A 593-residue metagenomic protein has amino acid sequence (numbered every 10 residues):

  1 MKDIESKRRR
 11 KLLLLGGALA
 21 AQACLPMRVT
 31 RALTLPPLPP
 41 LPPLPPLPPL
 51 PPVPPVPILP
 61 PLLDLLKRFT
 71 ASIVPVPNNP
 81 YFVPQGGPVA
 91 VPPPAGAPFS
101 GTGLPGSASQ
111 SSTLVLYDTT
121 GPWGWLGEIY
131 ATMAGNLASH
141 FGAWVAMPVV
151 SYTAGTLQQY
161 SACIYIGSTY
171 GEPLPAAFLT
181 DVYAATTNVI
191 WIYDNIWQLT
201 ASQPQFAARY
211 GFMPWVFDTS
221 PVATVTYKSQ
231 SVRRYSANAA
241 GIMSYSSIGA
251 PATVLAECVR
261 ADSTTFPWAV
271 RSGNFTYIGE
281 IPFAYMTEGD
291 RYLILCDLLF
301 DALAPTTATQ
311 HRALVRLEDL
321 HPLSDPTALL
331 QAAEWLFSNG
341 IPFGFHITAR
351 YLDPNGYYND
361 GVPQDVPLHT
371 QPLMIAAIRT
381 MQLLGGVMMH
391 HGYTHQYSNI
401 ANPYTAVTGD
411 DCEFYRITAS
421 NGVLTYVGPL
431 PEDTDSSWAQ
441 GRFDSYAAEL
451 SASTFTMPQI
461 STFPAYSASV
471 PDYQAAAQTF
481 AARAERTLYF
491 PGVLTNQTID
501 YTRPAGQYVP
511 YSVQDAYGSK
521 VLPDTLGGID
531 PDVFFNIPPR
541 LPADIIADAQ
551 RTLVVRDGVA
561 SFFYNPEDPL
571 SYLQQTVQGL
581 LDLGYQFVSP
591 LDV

Functional and structural regions predicted by a protein language model:
M1-K11, G17-L25, V29-R31: N-terminal secretory signal peptides
I73-Q159, T309, L336-N339, F345: Aromatic-Pro/Gly-enriched surface loop or interdomain linker that acts as a lid/target-recognition segment
V89, G96, F266-R312: Non-catalytic propeptide/linker segments at domain boundaries
L114-L116, W197-Q198, P342-V470, V493 (+1 more regions): Metal-dependent polysaccharide deacetylase catalytic core of the NodB/CE4 family, i.e., the active-site-bearing domain
A143-M147, D297-T309, T327, Q331-P354 (+4 more regions): C-terminal domain-boundary segment and adjacent tail
Y165, T169-S236: A glycine-rich, often tryptophan-bearing local segment used as a flexible ligand/cofactor-contacting loop or short
S220-N274, E280: Catalytic beta-strand/loop cores that center a nucleophilic Ser/Cys/Thr and support acyl-enzyme chemistry
A304-P305, R312-P322, P326, S437-I460 (+3 more regions): Catalytic grooves of carbohydrate-active enzymes
